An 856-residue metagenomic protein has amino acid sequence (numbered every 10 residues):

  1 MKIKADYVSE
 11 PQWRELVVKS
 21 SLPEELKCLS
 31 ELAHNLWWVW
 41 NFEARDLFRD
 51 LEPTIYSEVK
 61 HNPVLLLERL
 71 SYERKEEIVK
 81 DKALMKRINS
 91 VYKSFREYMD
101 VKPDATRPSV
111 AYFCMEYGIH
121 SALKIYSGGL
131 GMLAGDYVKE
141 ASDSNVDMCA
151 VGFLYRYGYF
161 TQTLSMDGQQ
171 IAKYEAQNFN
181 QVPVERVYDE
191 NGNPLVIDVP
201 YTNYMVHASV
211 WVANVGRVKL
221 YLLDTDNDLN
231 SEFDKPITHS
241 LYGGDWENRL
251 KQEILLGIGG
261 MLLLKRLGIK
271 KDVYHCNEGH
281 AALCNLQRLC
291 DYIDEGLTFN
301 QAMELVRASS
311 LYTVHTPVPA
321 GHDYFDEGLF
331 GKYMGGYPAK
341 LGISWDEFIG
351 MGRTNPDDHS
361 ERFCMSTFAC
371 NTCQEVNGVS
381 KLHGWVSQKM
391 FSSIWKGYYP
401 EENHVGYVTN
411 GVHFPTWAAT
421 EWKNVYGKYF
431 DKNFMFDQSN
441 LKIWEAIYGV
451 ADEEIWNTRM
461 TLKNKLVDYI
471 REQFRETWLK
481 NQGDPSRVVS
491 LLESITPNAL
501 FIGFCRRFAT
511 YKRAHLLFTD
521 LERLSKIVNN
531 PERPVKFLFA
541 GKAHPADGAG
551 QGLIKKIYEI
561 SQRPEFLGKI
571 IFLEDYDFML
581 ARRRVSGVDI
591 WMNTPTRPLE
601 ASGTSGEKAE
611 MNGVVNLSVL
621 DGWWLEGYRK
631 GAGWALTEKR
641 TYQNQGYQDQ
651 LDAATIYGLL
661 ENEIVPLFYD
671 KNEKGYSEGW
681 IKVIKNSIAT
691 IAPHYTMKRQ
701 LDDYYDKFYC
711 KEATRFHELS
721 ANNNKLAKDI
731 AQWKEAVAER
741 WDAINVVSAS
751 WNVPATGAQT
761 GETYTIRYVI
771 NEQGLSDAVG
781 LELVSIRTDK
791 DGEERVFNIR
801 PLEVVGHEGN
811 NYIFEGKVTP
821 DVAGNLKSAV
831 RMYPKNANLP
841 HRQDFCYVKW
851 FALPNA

Functional and structural regions predicted by a protein language model:
M1-A856: Catalytic cores of carbohydrate-active enzymes across secretory and cytosolic contexts
